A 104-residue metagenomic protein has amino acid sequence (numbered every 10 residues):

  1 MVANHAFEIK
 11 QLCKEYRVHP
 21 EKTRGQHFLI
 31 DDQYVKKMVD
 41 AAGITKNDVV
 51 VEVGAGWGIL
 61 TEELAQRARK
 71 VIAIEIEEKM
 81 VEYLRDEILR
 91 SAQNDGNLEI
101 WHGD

Functional and structural regions predicted by a protein language model:
M1-D104: Catalytic cores of RNA-modifying enzymes
